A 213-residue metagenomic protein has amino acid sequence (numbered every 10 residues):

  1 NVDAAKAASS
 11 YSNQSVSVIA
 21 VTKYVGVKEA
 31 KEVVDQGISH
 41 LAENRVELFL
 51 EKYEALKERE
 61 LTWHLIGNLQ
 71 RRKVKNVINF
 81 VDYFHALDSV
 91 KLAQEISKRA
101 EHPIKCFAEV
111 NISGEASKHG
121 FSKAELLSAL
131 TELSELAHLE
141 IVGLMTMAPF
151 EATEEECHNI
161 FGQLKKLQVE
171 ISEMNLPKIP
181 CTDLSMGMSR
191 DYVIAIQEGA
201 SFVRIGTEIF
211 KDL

Functional and structural regions predicted by a protein language model:
N1-R190, I196-E198: Conserved alpha/beta-domain cores
A200-L213: Gly/Pro- and small hydrophobic-enriched strand-loop and loop-to-helix capping segments that sit at the rims
